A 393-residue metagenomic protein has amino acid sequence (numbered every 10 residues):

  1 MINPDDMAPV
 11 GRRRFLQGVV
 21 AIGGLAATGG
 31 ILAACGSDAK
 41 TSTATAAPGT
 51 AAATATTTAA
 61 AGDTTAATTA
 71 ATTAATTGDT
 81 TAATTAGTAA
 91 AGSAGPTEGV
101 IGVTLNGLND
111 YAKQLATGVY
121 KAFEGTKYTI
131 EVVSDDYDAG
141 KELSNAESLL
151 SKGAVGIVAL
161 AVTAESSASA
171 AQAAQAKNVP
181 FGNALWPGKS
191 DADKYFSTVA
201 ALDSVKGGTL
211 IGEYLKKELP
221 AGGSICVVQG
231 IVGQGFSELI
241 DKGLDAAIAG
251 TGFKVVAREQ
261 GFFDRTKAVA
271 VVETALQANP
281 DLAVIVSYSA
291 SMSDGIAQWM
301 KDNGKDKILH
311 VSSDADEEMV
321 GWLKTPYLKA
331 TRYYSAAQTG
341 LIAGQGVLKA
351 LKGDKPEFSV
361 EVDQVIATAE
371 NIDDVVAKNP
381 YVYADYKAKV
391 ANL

Functional and structural regions predicted by a protein language model:
M1-R14, A21-A34: N-terminal secretory signal peptides
G36-A44: Bacterial lipoprotein signal-peptidase II cleavage site
T97, V228, V232, F236 (+2 more regions): Hinge/cleft segment of the Venus flytrap/periplasmic-binding protein
E98-F123, E131-N145, L160-A164, Q229-L239 (+2 more regions): Extracytoplasmic "Venus flytrap"
Y111-G125, G207-I211, G235-F253, K267 (+2 more regions): Short, solvent-exposed amphipathic alpha-helices that sit in or adjacent to ligand/effector-binding or catalytic
Y120, I157, A161-A176, L244 (+2 more regions): Hydrophobic alpha-helical
E142, V199-I225, A268-V269, A315-M319 (+1 more regions): Hydrophobic alpha-helical segments within soluble ligand-binding/sensing domains
E165, S169-K206, S224, D316-K329 (+1 more regions): Flexible loop/hinge segments that line or gate small-molecule binding clefts
